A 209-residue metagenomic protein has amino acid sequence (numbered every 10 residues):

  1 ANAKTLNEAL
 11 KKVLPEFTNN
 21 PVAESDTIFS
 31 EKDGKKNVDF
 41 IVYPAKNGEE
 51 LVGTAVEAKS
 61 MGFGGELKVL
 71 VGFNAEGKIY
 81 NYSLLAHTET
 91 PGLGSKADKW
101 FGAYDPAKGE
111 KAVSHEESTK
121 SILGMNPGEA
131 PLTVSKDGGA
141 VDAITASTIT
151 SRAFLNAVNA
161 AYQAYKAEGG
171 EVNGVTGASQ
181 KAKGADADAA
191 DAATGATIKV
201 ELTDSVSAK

Functional and structural regions predicted by a protein language model:
A1-K209: Flexible, solvent-exposed loop/hinge segments and secondary-structure transition points
